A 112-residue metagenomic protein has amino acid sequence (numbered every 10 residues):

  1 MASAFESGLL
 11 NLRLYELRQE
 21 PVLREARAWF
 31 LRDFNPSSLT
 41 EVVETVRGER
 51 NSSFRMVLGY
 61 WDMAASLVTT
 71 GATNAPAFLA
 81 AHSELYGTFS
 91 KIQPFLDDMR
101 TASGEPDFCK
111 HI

Functional and structural regions predicted by a protein language model:
M1-I112: Acidic, Ser/Pro/Thr-rich low-complexity regulatory regions and the short amphipathic helical interaction modules they
